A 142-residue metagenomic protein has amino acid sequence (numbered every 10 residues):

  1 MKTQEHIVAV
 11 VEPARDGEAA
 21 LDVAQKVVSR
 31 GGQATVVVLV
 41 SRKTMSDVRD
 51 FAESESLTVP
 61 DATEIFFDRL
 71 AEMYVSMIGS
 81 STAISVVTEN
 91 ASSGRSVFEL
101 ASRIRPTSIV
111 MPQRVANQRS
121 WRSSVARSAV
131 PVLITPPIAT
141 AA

Functional and structural regions predicted by a protein language model:
M1-K2, V40-I109, R114-N117, R127 (+1 more regions): Charged, low-complexity cytosolic intrinsically disordered regulatory segments
K2-S54, R127: Small/aliphatic-rich secondary-structure junction motif
V10-V11, M111-P112, T135: Thr-Gly-centered strand-to-loop micro-motif
A20-K26, S96-L100, S120-S124: A short acidic, amphipathic alpha-helical/loop segment
Q33, T107, P131: Residue-level detector of anion-binding/catalytic polar loops
T35-V37, S85-E89, L133-T135: General small-molecule cofactor/ligand-binding pocket signal
R122-T140: Short acidic, glycine/proline-enriched helix-loop-strand junctions
